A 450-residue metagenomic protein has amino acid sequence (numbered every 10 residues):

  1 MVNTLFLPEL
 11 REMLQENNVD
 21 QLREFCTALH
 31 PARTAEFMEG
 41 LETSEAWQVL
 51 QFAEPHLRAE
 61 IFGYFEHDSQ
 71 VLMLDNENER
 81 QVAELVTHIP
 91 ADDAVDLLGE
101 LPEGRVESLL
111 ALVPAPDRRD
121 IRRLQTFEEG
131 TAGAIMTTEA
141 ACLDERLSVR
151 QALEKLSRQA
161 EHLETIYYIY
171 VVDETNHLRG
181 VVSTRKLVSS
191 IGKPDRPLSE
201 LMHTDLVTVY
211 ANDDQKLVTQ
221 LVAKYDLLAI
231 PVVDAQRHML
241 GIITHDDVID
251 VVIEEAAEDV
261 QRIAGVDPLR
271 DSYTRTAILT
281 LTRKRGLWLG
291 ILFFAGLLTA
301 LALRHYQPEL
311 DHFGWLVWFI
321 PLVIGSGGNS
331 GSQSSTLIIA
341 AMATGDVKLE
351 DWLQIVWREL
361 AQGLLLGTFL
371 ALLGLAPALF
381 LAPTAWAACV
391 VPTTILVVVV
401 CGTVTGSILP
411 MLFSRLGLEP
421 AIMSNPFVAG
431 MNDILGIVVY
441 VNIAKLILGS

Functional and structural regions predicted by a protein language model:
M1-D267: Hydrophobic packing positions in regular secondary-structure scaffolds
T4, N17, L29, L41 (+7 more regions): Short hydrophobic/aromatic segments of transmembrane alpha-helices and their interfaces
Q151-E154, L435-Y440: Extended alpha-helical regions
A256-C401, I408-M431, V439-S450: Alpha-helical transmembrane segments and their membrane-interface boundaries that form or gate the permeation pathway
